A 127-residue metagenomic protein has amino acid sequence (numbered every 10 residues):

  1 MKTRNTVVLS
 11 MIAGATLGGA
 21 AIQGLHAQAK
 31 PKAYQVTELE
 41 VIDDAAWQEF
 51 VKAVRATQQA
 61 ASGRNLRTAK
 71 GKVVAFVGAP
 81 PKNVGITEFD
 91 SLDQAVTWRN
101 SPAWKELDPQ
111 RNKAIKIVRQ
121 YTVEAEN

Functional and structural regions predicted by a protein language model:
M1-M11: Bacterial N-terminal signal peptides that target proteins for export
N5, G14, G18-P102, V123-N127: Short S/T/G/P-rich N-terminal loop/turn motif that feeds into the first structured element of a domain
L9-M11, E106, V118: Enrichment for repetitive, rod-forming helical segments
A56, W104, K113-K116: Residue-level marker of structural boundaries
V96-R99, P109-I115: Short, exposed beta-strand-loop hairpins at the edges of beta-sheets in extracellular/periplasmic proteins
N112-N127: C-terminal end-helix/capping segment
